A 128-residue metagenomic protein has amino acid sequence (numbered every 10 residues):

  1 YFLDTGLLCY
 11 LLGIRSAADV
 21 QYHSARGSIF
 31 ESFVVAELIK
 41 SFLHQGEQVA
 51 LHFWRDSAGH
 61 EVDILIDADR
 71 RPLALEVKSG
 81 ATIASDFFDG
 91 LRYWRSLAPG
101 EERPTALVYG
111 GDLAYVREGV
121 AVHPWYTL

Functional and structural regions predicted by a protein language model:
Y1-L128: A cross-kingdom feature that marks ATP-driven nucleic-acid transaction machinery
